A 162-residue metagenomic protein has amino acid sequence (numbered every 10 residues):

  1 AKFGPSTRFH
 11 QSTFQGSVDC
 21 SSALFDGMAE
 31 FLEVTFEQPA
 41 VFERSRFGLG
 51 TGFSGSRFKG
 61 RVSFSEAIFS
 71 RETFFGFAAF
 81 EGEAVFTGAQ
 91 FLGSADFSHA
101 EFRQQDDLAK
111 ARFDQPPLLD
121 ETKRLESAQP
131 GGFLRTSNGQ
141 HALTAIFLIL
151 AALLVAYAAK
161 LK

Functional and structural regions predicted by a protein language model:
A1-L143, L148, L153-K160: N-terminal leader/targeting and pre-domain segments
